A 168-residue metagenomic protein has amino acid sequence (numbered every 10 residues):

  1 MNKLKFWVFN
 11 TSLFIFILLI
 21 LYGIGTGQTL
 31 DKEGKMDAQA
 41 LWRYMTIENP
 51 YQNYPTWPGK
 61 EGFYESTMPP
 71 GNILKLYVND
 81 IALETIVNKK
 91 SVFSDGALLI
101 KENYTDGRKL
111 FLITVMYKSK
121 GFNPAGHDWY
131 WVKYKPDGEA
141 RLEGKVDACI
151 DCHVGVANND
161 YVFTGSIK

Functional and structural regions predicted by a protein language model:
M1-K3, L41, I73: Intrinsically disordered, low-complexity sequence elements enriched in Ser/Thr/Gly/Pro
N2-L13: N-terminal Sec-pathway targeting helices
T11-L21: Bacterial N-terminal signal peptides
L19-D31: Bacterial Sec-dependent signal peptides at the C-terminal "C-region" and cleavage site
Q28-Y54, G59-G62, S66, G71 (+1 more regions): Sequence context surrounding c-type heme c attachment/ligation sites in exported
G71-I73, Y77: Eukaryotic low-complexity, charged/proline-rich intrinsically disordered regions
